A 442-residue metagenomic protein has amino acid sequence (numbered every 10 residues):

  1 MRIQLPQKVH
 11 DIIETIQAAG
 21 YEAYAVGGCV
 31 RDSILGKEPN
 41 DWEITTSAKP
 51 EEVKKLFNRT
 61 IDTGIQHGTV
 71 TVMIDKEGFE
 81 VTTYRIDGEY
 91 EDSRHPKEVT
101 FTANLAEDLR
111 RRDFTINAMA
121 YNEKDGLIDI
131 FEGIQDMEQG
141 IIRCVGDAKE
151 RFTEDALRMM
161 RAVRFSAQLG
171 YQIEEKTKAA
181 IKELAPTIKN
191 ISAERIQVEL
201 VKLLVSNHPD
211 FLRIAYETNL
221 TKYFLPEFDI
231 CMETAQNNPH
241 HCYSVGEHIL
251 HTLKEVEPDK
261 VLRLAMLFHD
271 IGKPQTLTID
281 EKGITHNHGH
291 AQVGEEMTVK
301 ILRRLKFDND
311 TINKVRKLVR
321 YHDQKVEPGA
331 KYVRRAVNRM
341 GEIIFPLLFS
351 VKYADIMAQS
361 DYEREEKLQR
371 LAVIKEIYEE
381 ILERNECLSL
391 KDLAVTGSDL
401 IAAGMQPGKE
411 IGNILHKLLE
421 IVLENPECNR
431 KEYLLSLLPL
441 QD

Functional and structural regions predicted by a protein language model:
M1-D442: Catalytic cores of the polymerase beta-like nucleotidyltransferase superfamily and closely associated nucleotide
